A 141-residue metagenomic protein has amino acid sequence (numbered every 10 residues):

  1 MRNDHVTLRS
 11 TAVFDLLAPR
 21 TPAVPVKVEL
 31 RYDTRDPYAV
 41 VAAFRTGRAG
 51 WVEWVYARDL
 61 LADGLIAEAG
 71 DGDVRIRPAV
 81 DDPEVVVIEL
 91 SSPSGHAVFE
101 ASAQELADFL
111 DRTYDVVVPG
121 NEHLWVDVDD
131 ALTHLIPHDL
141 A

Functional and structural regions predicted by a protein language model:
M1-A39: Charge-rich, low-complexity N-terminal segments
F14-R20, F44-R48, L90-S92: Short acidic, glycine-rich loop/turn motifs
A18-T21, A67-A69, D73-V80, L132-A141: Protein-protein interaction regions
V24-A69: Short, well-structured hydrophobic secondary-structure segments
E29-R31, R75, E100: Generic structural detector for well-ordered beta-strands
V40-A42, V86-L90, F99: Generic recognition of long tandem-repeat/solenoid scaffolds
V52-P93: Short, internal acidic amphipathic alpha-helical interface segments that mediate docking to partner proteins
P93-A141: Mixed-charge, glycine-accented linear interaction segment located at domain edges/termini
